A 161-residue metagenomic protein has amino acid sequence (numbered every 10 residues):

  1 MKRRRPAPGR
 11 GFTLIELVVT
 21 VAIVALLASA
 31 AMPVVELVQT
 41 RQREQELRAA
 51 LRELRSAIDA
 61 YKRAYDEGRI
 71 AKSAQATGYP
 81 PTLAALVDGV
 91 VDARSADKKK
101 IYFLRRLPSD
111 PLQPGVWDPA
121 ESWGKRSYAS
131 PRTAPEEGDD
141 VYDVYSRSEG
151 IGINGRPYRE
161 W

Functional and structural regions predicted by a protein language model:
K2-V35: N-terminal single-pass transmembrane signal-anchor helix
A7, V21, V38-R41, Q45 (+4 more regions): A generic structural micro-environment signature that highlights single residues at secondary-structure boundaries
V24, S29, V38-R41, V91 (+1 more regions): Alpha-helix termini
V35-T40, I70-S73: Short helix/strand-bridging catalytic loops that position acidic/His residues to coordinate divalent metals and engage
Q39-D66, G78: Membrane-proximal N-terminal amphipathic helix
D59-W161: Low-complexity, acidic interaction segments enriched in glycine
